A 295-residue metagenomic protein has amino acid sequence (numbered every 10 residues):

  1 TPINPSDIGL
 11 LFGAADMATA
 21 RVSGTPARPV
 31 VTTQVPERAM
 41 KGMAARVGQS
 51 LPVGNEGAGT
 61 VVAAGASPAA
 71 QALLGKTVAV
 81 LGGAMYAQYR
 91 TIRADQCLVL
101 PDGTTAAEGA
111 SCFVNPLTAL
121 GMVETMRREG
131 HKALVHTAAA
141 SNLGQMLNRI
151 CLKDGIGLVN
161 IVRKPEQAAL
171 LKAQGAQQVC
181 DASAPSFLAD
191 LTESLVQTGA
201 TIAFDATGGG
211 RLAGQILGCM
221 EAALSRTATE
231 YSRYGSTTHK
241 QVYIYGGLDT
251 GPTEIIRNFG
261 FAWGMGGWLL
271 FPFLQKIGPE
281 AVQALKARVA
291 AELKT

Functional and structural regions predicted by a protein language model:
T1-P2, A14-G82: Glycine-rich beta-strand-centered segment in the early N-terminal region that forms part of a ligand/cofactor-binding
P5-L11: Cytochrome P450 core scaffold surrounding the K-helix E-X-X-R motif and the conserved "meander" helix-loop region
L73, D102-T105, R127-L134: Short helix-loop-beta connector
G82-A94: A structural motif shared across PLP-dependent enzymes of the aminotransferase-like
A107-G109: C-terminal boundary of histidine-terminating zinc-finger modules
C112-P185: Mid-domain Rossmann-like dinucleotide-binding core that forms the NAD(H)/NADP(H) cofactor-binding site
K153-Y231: Adenosine-nucleotide cofactor-binding segment
A206-K294: Glycine-rich phosphate-binding loop and adjacent beta-alpha segment of Rossmann(oid) nucleotide-cofactor-binding
